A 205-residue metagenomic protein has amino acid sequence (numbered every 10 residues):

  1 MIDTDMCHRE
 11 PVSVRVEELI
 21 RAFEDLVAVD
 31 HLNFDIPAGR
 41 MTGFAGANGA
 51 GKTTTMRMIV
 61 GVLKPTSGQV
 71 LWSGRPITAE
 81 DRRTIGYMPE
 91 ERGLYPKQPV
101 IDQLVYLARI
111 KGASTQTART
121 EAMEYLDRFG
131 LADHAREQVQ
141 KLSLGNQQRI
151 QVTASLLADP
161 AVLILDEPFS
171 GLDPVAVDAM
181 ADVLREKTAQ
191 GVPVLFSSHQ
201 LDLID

Functional and structural regions predicted by a protein language model:
V60: Helix-to-loop junction immediately C-terminal to a conserved catalytic motif
G68-D81: Conserved ABC transporter NBD signature motif
V105, R109, T117-H134: Conserved ABC ATPase "signature" region
Q138-L142: Conserved ABC ATPase signature
L163-D166: Catalytic Walker B motif of ABC-type/P-loop ATPase nucleotide-binding domains
